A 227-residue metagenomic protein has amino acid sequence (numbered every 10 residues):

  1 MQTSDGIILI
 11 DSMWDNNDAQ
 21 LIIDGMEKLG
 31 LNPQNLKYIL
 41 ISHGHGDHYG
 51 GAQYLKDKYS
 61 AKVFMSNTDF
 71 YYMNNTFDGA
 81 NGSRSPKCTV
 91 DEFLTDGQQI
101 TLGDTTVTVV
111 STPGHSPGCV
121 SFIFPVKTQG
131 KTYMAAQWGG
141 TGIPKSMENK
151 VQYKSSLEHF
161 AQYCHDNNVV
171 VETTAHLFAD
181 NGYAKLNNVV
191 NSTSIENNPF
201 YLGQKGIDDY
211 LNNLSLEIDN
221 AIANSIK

Functional and structural regions predicted by a protein language model:
M1-L29, S121-G142: Conserved beta-strand hairpin/beta-sheet module of binuclear metal-dependent hydrolase folds, prominently
S4-I7, P33-K37, K58-K62, T105-T108 (+2 more regions): Loop/turn elements at helix/coil->beta-strand transitions in domains of secreted/extracellular proteins
I10-S12, L36-G44, V63-S66, S111-G114 (+2 more regions): Active-site neighborhood of phospho(di)ester-bond hydrolases with catalytic His/Asp-centered motifs
M13-Q20, G46, C88, M147-K154: Soluble non-cytosolic domains of exported or imported proteins
N17, G44-G50, F70-M73, P117-V120 (+2 more regions): Active-site environment of divalent metal-dependent phosphoester hydrolases
N17-D18, E27-Q99, T193, L202-K205 (+1 more regions): Active-site HxH/HxHxD metal-binding segment of metal-dependent hydrolases
N35, N67-P117, G139-G140, N149-N168: Metallo-beta-lactamase
P144-K227: Accessory terminal helices/loops
